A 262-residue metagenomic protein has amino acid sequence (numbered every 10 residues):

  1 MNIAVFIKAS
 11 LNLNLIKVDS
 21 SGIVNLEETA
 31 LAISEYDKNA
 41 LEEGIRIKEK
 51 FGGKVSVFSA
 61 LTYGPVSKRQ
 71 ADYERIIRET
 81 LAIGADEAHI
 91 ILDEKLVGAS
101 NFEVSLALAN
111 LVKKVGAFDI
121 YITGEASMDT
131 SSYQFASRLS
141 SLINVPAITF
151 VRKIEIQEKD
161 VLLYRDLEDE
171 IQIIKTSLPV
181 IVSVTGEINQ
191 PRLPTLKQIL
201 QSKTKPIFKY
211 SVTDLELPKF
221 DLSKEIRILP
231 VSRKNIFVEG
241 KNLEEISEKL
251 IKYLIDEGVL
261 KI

Functional and structural regions predicted by a protein language model:
M1-A60: N-terminal beta-strand-loop-alpha-helix module at the start of alpha/beta ligand-binding or catalytic domains
A4-K8, S59, I91, T123-E125 (+2 more regions): Short beta-strand segments
A71-S100, S183: A glycine-rich helix N-cap at a beta->alpha junction
D86, D119, P179: Conserved acidic residues
V112-D119: Glycine-rich phosphate-binding loop signature in dinucleotide/nucleotide-binding domains
T130-I143: Short Gly/Thr/Asp-enriched flexible loops that form oxyanion-binding sites at enzyme active sites
V151-I262: Electrostatically charged, flexible surface regions
